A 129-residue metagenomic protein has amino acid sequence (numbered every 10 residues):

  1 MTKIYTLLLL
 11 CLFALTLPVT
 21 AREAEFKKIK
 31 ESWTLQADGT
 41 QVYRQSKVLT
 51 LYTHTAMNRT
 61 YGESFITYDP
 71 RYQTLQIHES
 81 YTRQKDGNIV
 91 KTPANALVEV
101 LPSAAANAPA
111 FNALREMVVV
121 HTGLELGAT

Functional and structural regions predicted by a protein language model:
M1-T2: N-terminal secretory signal peptides that target proteins for export/translocation
T6-T16: Bacterial N-terminal signal peptides
T20-T129: Beta-strand-rich, non-transmembrane domain signature
